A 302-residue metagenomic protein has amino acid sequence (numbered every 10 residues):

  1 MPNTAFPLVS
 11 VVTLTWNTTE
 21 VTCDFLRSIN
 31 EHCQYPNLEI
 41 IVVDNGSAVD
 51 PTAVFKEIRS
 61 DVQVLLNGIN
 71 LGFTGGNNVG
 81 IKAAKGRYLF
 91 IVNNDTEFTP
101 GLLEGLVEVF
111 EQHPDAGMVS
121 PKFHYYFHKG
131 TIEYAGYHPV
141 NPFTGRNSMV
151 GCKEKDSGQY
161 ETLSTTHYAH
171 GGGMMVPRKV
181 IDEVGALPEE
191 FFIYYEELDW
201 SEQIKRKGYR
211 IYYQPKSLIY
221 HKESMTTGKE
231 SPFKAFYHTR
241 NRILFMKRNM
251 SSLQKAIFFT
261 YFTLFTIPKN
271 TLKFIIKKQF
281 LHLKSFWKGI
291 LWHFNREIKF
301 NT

Functional and structural regions predicted by a protein language model:
M1-E31: N-proximal low-complexity "stem/linker" segments adjacent to membrane-targeting elements
S28, D44-A53, I69: A conserved acidic beta->alpha catalytic loop
N37-G46, Q63-N67: Short beta-strand/loop segment that forms part of the nucleotide-sugar
L66-A84, N94-T96: Glycine-rich, basic loop-to-helix element that forms the pyrophosphate-binding segment of sugar-nucleotide handling
L89: Short aromatic/hydrophobic "clamp" motif used to bind/position activated sugar donors
E97-Y134, V140-P142: Conserved donor NDP-sugar-binding/catalytic core segment of glycosyltransferases
H167-A186, E190-L218: A short, conserved alpha-helix in the catalytic core of glycosyltransferases
F233-N241, S251-T302: Non-catalytic, C-terminal membrane-associated alpha-helical segments of glycosyltransferases
